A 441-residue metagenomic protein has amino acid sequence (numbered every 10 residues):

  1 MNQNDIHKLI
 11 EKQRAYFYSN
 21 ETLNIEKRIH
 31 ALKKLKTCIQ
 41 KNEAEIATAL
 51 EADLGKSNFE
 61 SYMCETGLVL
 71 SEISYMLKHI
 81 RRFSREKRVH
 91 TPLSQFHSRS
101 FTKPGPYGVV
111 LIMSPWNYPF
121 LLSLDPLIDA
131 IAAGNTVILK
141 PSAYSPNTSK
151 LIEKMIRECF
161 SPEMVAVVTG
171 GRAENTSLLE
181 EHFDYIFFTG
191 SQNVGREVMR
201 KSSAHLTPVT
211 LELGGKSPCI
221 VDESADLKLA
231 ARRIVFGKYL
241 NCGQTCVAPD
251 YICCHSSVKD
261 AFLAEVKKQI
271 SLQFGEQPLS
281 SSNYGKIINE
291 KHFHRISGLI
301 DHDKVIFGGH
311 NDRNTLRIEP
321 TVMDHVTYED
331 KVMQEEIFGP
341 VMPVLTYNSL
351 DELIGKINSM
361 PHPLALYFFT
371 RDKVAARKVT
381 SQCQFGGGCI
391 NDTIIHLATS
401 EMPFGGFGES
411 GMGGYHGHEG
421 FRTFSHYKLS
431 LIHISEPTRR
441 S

Functional and structural regions predicted by a protein language model:
M1-F101: N-terminal Rossmann-like NAD(P)+-binding subdomain of aldehyde/semialdehyde dehydrogenases
I6, I25, E43, L227 (+3 more regions): Residues at or immediately preceding the N-termini of alpha-helices
A15-E21, I112, C219-V221, Y251-S256 (+4 more regions): Short, well-ordered beta-strand elements within core beta-sheets of diverse protein domains
F17, E21, K36-I39, E43 (+12 more regions): Structural signal for hydrophobic packing residues in well-ordered secondary-structure cores of soluble enzyme domains
R28, I73, G134, V165 (+7 more regions): Residue-level signal for inorganic ion chemistry
L93-L229, K267: Rossmann-like NAD(P) dinucleotide-binding subdomain of oxidoreductase/dehydrogenase enzymes
F160, N193-T327, I390: ALDH superfamily catalytic-core signature
I220, S271, R317-S435, R439: Conserved C-terminal structural/oligomerization subdomain of aldehyde/semialdehyde dehydrogenase
